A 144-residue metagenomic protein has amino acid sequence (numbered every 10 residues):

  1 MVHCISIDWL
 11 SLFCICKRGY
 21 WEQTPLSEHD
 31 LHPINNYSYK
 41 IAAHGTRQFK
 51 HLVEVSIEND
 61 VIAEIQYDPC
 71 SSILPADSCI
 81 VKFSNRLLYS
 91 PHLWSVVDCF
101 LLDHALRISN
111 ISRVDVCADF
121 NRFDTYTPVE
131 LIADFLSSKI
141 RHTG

Functional and structural regions predicted by a protein language model:
M1-G144: Structured, helix-rich domain cores that form ligand/interaction pockets
